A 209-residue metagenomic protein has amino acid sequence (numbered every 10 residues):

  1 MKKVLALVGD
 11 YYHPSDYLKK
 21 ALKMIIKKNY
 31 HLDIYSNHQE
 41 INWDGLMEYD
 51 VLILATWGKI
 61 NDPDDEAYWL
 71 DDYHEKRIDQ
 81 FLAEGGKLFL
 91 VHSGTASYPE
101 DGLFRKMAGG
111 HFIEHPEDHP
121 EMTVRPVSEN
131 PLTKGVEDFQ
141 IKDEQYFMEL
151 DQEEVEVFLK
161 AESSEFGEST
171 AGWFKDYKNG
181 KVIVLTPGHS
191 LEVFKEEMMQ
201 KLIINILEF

Functional and structural regions predicted by a protein language model:
M1-V51: Aromatic-Pro/Gly-enriched surface loop or interdomain linker that acts as a lid/target-recognition segment
L7-V8, V91, L185: Short hydrophobic segments within beta-strands
Y11-H13, G58-K59, T95-S97, S163-E165 (+2 more regions): Short, solvent-exposed loop/turn segments at secondary-structure junctions
Y17-L18, K28, Y177-K181, T186-F209: Extracellular ligand-binding/catalytic regions of CAZymes and related secreted enzymes and adhesion modules
N29-L32, G110, E117-I183, P187: Catalytic beta-strand/loop cores that center a nucleophilic Ser/Cys/Thr and support acyl-enzyme chemistry
E48-V51, A108, E154-V155: Short, well-ordered alpha-helix to beta-strand connector turns
Y49-Y98, N179: Short alpha-beta junction capping motif
L82-V127: Hydrophobic, well-structured mid-protein blocks that either form specific transmembrane helices
